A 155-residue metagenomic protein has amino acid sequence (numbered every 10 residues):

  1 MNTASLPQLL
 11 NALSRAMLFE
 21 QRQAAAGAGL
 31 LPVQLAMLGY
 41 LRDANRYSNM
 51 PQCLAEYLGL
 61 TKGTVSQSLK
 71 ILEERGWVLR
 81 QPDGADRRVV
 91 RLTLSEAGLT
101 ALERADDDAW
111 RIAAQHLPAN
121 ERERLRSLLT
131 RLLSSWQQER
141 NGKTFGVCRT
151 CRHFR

Functional and structural regions predicted by a protein language model:
M1-A28: N-terminal leader segment of winged-helix/HTH proteins
E20-L30, I112-N120: Short amphipathic alpha-helical boundary/capping segments
R22-T61: N-terminal helix-turn-helix DNA-binding core of bacterial DNA-binding proteins
K70-E123: Charged, amphipathic alpha-helical coiled-coil/dimerization segments
R104-R152: Terminal interaction helix/tail motif
R155: Cys/His-rich microdomains that often coordinate metals
